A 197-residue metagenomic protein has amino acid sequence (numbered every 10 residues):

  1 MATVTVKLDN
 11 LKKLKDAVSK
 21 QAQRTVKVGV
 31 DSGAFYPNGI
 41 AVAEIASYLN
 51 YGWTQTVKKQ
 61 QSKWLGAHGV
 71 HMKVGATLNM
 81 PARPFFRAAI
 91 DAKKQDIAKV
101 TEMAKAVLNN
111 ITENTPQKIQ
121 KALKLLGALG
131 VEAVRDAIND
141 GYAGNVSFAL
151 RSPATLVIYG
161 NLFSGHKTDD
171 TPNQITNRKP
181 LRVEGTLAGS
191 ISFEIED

Functional and structural regions predicted by a protein language model:
M1-D197: Short, Lys/Arg-rich flexible segments
